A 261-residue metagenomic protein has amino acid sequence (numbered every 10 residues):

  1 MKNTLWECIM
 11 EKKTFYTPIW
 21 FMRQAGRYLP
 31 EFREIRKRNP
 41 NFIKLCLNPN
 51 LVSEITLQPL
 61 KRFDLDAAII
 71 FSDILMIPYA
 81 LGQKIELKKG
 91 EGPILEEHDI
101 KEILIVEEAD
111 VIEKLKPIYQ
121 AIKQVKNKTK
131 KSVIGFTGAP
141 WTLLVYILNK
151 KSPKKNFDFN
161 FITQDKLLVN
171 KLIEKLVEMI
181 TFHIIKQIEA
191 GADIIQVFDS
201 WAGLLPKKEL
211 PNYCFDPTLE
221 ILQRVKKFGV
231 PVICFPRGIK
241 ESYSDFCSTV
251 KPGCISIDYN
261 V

Functional and structural regions predicted by a protein language model:
M1-I85, E220, K251: N-terminal basic, low-complexity leaders that serve as flexible interaction/assembly modules and, when applicable, as
I19-Y28, E91-I94, L210, P231-C234: Short low-complexity stretches enriched in small and charged residues
R38-N41, K101-D110, F161-V169: Short glycine/proline- and acidic residue-enriched helix-loop micro-motifs that form flexible lids or anion-recognition
D73-L75, G90, F136-G138: Beta-hairpin (beta-strand-turn-beta-strand) motif
E86-D99, P153-F159: A charged helix-plus-loop insertion that forms the helical arch/lid used to bind and gate nucleic-acid substrates
G90-N127: A gly/proline- and charged-residue-enriched helix-loop-helix capping module
K114-V261: Active-site loop segments of alpha/beta catalytic cores
